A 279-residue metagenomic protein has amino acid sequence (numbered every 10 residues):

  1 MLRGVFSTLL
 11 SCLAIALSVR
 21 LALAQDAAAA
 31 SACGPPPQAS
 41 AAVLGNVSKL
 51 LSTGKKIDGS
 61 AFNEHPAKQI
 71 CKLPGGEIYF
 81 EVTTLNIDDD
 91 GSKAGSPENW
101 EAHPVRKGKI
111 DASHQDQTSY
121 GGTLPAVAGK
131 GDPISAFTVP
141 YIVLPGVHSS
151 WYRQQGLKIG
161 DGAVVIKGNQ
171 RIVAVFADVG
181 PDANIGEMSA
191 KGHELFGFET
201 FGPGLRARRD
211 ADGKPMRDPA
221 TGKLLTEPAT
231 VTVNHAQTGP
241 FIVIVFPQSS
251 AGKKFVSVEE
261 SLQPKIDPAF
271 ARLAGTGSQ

Functional and structural regions predicted by a protein language model:
M1-G4: Positively charged n-region of N-terminal signal peptides that target proteins for export
T8-S18: Bacterial N-terminal signal peptides
R20-A24: Sec/Tat signal peptide C-region and signal peptidase I cleavage site
Q25-I172, A183, L195-F198, K214-S278: Cell wall/extracellular polymer interaction/catalysis modules
D182-G192: Short, solvent-exposed secondary-structure boundary/capping segments
A190-A211: Internal, charge-rich low-complexity segments
